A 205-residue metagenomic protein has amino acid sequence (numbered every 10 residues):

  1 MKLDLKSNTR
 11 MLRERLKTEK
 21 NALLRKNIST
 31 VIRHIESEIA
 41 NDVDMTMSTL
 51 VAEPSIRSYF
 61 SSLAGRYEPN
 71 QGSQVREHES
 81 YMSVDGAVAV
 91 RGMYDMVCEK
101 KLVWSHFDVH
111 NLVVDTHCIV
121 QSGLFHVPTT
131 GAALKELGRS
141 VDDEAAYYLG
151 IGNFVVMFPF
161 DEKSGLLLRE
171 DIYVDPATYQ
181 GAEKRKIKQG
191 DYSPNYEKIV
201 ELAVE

Functional and structural regions predicted by a protein language model:
M1-A52, V200-E205: Short, low-complexity N-terminal intrinsically disordered segments enriched in polar/charged residues
K2-L16, G138-G152, L166-E205: Low-complexity, intrinsically disordered terminal/linker segments enriched in charged and Gly/Pro repeats
V31, S105-D108, V141-D142: Short structured motifs
V43-A133: A solvent-exposed, acidic/Ser-Thr-rich amphipathic alpha-helical stretch
L50, F160-D161: Hydrophobic alpha-helical segments, especially N-terminal targeting/anchoring helices
F107-L112, N153-P159: Hydrophobic/aromatic beta-strand elements that line small-molecule binding cavities or substrate pockets in beta-rich
D115, D161-K163: Structural motif
